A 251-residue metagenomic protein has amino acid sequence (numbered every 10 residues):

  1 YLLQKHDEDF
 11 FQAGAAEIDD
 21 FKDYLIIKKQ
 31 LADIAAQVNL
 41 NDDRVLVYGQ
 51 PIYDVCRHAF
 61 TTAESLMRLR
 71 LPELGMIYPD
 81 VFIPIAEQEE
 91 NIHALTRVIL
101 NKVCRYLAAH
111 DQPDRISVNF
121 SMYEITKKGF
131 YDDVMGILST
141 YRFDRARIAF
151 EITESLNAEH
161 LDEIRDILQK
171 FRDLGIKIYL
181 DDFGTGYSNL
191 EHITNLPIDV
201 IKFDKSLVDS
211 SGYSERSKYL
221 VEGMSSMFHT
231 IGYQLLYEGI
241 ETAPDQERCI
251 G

Functional and structural regions predicted by a protein language model:
Y1-I26, Q30, V81, I85 (+5 more regions): Cyclic nucleotide signaling catalytic output domains
Y1-L46, N91-A94, R105, A109-H110 (+3 more regions): Inter-domain helical "communication" segments and dimerization helices that couple sensory or membrane-embedded modules
E17-P84, L180: Active-site core of bacterial EAL-family cyclic-dinucleotide phosphodiesterase domains
A59-A63, N91-E163, G239: Catalytic core of bacterial c-di-GMP phosphodiesterases, primarily the EAL and HD-GYP domains, capturing alpha-helical
T61, Y78, G129-Y131, H160-I164 (+4 more regions): Residues at alpha-helix caps and immediate loop-helix transition turns in enzyme cores, especially N- and C-cap
L71-E73, F82, V118, D182 (+2 more regions): Signature for phosphate-centric chemistry
I85-A86, L95, I99-V103, D133-V134 (+3 more regions): Structural preference for long, well-ordered alpha-helical segments in enzyme cores
I137-S211, S225-G251: The catalytic core of metal-dependent phosphodiesterases that act on cyclic dinucleotides
